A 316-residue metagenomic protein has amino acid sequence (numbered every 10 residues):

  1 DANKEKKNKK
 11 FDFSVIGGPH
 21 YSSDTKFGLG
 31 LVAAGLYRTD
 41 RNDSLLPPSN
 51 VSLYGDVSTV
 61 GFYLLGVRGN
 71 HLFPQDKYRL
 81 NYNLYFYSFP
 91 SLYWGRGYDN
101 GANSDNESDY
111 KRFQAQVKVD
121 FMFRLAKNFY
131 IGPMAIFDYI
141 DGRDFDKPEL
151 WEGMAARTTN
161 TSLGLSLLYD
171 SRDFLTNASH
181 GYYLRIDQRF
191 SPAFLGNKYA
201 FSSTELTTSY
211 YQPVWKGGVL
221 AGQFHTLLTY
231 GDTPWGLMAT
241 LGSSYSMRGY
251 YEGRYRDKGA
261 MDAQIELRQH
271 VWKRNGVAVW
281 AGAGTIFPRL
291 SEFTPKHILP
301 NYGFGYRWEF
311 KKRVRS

Functional and structural regions predicted by a protein language model:
A2-F11, T39-P48, P74-R79, K127-N128 (+5 more regions): Short loop/turn motifs that connect adjacent beta-strands in outer-membrane beta-barrel proteins
E5-S14, H20-A155, T159, R254-D257 (+1 more regions): Gram-negative/organellar outer-membrane beta-barrel architecture
G17-P19, L31-G35, V67-H71, V117-F123 (+7 more regions): Residues on the lipid-exposed face of transmembrane beta-strands in outer-membrane beta-barrel proteins
Y21-S23, G35-Y37, G55-G61, H71-F73 (+9 more regions): Transmembrane beta-strands of outer-membrane beta-barrel pores
G28, N42, Y78, F89-G95 (+6 more regions): Outer-membrane beta-barrel proteins
Y87, G97-N103, P148-M154, S203-E205 (+2 more regions): Flexible, surface-exposed loop regions and adjacent strand-edge segments of Gram-negative outer-membrane beta-barrel
L163-L168, R172-W272, V277-W280, F287-P288: C-terminal outer-membrane beta-barrel translocator/porin domains of Gram-negative envelope proteins and their
T294-S316: C-terminal beta-signal and terminal closure region of outer-membrane beta-barrel proteins
